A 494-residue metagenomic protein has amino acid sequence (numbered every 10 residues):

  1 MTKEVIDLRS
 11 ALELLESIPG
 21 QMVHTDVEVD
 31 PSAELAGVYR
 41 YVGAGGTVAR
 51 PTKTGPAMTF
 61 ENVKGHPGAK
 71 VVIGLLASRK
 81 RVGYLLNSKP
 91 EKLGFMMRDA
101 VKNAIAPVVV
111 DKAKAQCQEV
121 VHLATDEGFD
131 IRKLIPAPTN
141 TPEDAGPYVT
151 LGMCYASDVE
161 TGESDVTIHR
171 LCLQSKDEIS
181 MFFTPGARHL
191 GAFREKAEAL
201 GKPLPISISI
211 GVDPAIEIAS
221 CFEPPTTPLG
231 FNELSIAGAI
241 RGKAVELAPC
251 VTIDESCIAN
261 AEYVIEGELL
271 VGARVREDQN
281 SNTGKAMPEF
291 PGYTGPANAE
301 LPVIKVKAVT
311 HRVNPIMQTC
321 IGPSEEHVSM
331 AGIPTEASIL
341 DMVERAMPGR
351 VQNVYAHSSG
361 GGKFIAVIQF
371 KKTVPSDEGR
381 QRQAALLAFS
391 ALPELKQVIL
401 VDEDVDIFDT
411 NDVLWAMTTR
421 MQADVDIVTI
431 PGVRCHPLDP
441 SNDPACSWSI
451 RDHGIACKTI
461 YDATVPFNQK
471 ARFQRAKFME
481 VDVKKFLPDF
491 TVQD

Functional and structural regions predicted by a protein language model:
M1-V303, K307-D494: Extended, highly charged
